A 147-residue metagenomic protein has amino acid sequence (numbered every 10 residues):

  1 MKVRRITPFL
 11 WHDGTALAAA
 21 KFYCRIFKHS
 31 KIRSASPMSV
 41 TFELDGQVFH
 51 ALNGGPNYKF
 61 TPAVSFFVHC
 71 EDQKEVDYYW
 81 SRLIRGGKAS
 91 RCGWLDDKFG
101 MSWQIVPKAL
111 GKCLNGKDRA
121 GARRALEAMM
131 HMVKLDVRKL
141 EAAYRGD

Functional and structural regions predicted by a protein language model:
M1-K21, I26-S34, S65-F66, A109-D147: N-terminal beta-strand motif that seeds the catalytic metal site of vicinal oxygen chelate
I6-D13, S39-E43, N57-S81, R85-L95: Vicinal oxygen chelate
A16, H50, K74-V76, V137: Residue-level signal for secondary-structure boundary sites
Y23, L83, F99-G100: Hydrophobic alpha-helical segments that mediate membrane insertion or helix-helix packing
S30-T61, W103-K108: Conserved short beta-strand elements that form part of the metal-binding/catalytic scaffold of enzyme active sites
L95-W103: A glycine-centered beta-loop-beta connector
